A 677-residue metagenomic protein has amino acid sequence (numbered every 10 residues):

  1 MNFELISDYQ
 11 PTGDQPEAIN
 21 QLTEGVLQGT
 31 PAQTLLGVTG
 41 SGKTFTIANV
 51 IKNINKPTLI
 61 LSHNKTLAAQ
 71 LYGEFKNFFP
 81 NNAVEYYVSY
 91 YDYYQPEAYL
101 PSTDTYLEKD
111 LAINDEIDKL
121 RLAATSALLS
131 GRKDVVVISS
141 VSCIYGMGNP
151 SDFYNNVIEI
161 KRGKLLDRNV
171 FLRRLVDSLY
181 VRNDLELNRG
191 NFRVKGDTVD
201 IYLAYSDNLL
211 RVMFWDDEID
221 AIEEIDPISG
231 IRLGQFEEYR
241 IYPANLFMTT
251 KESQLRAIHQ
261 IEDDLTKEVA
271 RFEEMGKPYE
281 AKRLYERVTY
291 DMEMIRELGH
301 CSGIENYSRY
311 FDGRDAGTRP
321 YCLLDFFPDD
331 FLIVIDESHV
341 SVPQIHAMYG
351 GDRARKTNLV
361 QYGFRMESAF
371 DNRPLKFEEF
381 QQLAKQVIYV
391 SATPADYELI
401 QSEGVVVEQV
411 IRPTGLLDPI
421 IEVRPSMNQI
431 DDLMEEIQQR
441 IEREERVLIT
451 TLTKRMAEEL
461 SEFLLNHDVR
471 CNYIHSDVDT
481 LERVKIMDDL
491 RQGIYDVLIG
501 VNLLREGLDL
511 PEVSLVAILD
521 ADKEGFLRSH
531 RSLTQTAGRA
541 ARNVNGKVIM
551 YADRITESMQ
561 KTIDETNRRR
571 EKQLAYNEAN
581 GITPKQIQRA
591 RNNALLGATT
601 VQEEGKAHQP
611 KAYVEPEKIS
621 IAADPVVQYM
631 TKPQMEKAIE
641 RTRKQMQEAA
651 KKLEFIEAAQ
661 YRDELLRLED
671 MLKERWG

Functional and structural regions predicted by a protein language model:
M1-L36: Conserved pre-motif I regulatory segment
Q28-T34, K56-P57, K133-V135, E445-R446: Pre-Walker A (Motif I) flank of P-loop NTPase domains
Q28-V50: Walker A/P-loop
P57-A69, Y86, K277-E280, R440-E462: Conserved strand-helix element at the start of the C-terminal RecA-like helicase core
A69-N77, E97-Y99, E459-F463: Short amphipathic alpha-helical segment within the helicase RecA-like ATPase core that mediates nucleic-acid
P80-S89, G303, R446-L448, L460-E482: Conserved RecA-like helicase motor-core motifs
Y87-D432, E436-E442, S461, Y495 (+2 more regions): N-terminal cationic and glycine-rich segments that engage phosphates or anionic surfaces
V478-G500: Conserved helicase ATPase core of P-loop NTP-dependent helicases/translocases
